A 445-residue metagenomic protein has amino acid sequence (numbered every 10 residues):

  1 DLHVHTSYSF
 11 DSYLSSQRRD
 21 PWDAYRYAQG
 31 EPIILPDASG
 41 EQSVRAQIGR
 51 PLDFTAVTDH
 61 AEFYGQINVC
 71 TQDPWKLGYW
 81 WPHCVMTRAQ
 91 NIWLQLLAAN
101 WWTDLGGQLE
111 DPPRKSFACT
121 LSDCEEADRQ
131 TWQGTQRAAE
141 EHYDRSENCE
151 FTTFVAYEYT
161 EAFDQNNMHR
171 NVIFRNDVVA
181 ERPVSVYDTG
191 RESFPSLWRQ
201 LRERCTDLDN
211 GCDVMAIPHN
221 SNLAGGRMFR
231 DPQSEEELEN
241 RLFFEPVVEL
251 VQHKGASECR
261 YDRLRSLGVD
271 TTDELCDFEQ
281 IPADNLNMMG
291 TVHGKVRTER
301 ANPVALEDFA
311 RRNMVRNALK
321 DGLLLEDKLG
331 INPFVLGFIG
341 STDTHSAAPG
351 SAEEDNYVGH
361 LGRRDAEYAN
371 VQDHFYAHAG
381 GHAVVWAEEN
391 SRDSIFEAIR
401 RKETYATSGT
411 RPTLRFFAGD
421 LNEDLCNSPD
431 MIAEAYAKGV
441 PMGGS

Functional and structural regions predicted by a protein language model:
D1-E31, L35-Y79, C84, C124 (+4 more regions): C-terminal functional module detector
F10-S15, K115-R129, V178-E192, V304-N313: The substrate-binding groove and active-site-proximal loops of carbohydrate-active enzymes, especially glycoside
P21-R26, A127-Q136, F194-L197: Well-ordered, non-membrane alpha-helical segments in soluble/globular domains
W22, W75, W80-W81, W93-L96 (+4 more regions): A residue-identity detector for tryptophan
T87, I92-D111, F151, Y159-I217 (+2 more regions): Alpha-helix N-cap/helix-start capping residues at coil-to-helix junctions, especially the first residue of tandem
T87, L97, D128-A138, E150-A156: Mid-domain alpha/beta scaffold segments of enzyme catalytic cores
